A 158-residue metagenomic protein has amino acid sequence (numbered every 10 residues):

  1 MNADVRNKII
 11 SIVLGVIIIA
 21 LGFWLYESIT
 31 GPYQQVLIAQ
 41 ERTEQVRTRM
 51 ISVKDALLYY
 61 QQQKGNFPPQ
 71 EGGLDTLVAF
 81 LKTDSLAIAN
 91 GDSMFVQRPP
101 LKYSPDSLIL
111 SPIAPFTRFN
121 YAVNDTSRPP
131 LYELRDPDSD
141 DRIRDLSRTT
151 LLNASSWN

Functional and structural regions predicted by a protein language model:
M1-I12: N-terminal positive-inside, membrane-proximal cytosolic segments immediately preceding the first
N2, Y59-N158: Low-complexity, acidic interaction segments enriched in glycine
N7, W24-L25, P32, R47-R49: Short, flexible segments with low predicted structural confidence
I10-E27: Hydrophobic membrane-insertion alpha-helices, especially the h-region of bacterial N-terminal signal peptides
G31-V46: Aliphatic-rich helix starts adjacent to a transmembrane/signal segment
T43-K64: N-terminal alpha-helical signal peptides/signal-anchor transmembrane segments
